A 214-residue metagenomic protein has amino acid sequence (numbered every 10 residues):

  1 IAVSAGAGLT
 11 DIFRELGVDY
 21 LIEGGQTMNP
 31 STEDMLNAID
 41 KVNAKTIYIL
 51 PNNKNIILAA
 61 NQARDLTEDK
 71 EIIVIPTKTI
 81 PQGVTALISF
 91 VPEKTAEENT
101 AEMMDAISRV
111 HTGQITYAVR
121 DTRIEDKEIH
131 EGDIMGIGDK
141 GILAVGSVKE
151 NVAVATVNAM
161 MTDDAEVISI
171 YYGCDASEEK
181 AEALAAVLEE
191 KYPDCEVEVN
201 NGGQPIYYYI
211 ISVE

Functional and structural regions predicted by a protein language model:
I1-E214: N-terminal loops that bind phosphate or other acidic moieties and the adjacent beta-alpha structural core
